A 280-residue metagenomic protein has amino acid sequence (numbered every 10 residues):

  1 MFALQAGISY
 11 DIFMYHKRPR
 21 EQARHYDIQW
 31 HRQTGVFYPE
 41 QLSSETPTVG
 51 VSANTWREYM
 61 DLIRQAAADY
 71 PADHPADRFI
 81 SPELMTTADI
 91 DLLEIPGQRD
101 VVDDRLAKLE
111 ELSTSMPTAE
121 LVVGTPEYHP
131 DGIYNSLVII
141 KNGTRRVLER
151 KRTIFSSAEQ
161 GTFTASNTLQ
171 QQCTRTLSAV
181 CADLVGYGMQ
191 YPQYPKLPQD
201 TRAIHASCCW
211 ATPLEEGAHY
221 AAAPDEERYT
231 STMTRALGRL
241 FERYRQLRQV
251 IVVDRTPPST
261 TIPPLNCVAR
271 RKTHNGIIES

Functional and structural regions predicted by a protein language model:
M1-R18, A23-Y59, S136, L148-R150 (+2 more regions): Active-site-proximal beta-strand elements of phosphoester/diester hydrolases
F2-A3, Q33, P75, Y134 (+2 more regions): A structure-centric signal for secondary-structure junctions around beta-strands
Q5, R78-I80, V122, S178 (+1 more regions): Structural motif
I8, M85, I154: Hydrophobic pocket-lining residues within nucleotide cofactor-binding pockets
Y10, Y128, T153, P257 (+1 more regions): Residue-level detector of flexible, active-site-proximal loop/helix-junction positions within diverse enzyme catalytic
F13-W30, P224-S280: C-terminal beta-strand edge segments of enzyme domains
R20-E21, I28-W30, A107, Y128-A203 (+2 more regions): Active-site catalytic loop in hydrolytic enzyme cores
W56-E149, A211-Q249, R255-P258: Cys-nucleophile CN-hydrolase/nitrilase-fold catalytic domain and related Cys-dependent amidase chemistry that acts on
